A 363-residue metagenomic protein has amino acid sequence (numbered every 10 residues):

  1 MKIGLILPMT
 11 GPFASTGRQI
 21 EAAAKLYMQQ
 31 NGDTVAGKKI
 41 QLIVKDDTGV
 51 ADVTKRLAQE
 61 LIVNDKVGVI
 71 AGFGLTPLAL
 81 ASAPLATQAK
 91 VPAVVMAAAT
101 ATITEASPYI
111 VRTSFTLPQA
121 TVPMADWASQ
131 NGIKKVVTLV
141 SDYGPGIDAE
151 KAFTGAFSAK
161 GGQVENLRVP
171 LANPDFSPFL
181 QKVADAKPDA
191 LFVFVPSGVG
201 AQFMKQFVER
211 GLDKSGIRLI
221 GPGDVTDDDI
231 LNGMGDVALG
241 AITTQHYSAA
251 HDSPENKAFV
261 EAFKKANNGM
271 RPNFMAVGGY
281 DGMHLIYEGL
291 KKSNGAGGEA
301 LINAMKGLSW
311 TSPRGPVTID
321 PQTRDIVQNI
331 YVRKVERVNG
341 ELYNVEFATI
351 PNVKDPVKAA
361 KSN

Functional and structural regions predicted by a protein language model:
M1, S309-N363: Solvent-exposed, acidic/polar segments of extracytosolic/periplasmic ligand-binding ectodomains
M1-A23, K45-D52, G74-P77, L139-I147 (+3 more regions): Extracytoplasmic "Venus flytrap"
S15-A22, Q30, T34-T104, T113 (+3 more regions): Beta-alpha junction/loop-to-helix N-cap segments that form part of ligand/metal-binding clefts
N31-G37, Q88-V91, F157-Q163, V208-I217 (+1 more regions): Short helix-capping segments at alpha-helix termini
R56, T100-T102, A106-R210, A249-A258: Extracellular/periplasmic Venus flytrap/periplasmic-binding protein
L61-G74, V94-M96, K135-V140, K187-S197 (+3 more regions): Periplasmic-binding protein-like
V94, A101, L171-A172, D213-M234 (+1 more regions): Venus flytrap/periplasmic-binding-protein-like
M204-Y280, L290-A296, E336-N339, N344-S362: Extracellular/periplasmic periplasmic-binding protein-like sensory domains
